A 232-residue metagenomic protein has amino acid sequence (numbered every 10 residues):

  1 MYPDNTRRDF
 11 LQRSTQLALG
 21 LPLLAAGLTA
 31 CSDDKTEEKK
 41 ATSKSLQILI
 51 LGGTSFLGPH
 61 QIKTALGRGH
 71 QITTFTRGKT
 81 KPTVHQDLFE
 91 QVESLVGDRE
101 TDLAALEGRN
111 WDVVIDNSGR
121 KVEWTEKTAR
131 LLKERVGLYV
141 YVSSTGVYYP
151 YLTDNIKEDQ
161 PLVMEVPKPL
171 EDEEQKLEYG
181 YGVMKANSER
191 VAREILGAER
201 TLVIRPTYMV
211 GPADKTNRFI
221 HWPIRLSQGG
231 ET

Functional and structural regions predicted by a protein language model:
M1-L19: N-terminal secretory signal peptides and thylakoid transit peptides that target proteins across membranes
L51-R68: N-terminal Rossmann NAD(P)H-binding glycine-rich loop of SDR-like oxidoreductase domains
F75-K79: N-terminal Rossmann-fold cofactor-binding loop
L95-W111: Conserved Rossmann-fold cofactor-binding substructure of NAD(P)-dependent oxidoreductases
R109-P169, E189: NAD(P)-cofactor binding segment of oxidoreductase domains
P167-L202, R218: Active-site Tyr-X1-5-Lys
L196-T232: NAD(P)-dependent short-chain dehydrogenase/reductase
